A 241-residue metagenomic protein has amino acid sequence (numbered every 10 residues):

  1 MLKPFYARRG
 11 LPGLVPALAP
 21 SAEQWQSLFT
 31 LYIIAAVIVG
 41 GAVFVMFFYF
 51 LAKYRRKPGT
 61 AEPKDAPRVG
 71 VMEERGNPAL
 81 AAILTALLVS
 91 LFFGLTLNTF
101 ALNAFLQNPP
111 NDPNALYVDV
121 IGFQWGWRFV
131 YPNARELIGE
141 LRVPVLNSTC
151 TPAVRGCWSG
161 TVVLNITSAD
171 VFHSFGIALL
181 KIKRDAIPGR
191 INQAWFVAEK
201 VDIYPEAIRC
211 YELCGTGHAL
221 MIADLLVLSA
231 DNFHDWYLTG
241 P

Functional and structural regions predicted by a protein language model:
L2-F29, L51-P241: Non-transmembrane, membrane-proximal soluble domains of secreted or membrane proteins
W25, F29-A42: Alpha-helical transmembrane segments
I38-M46, L87-G94: Residue-level signal for the membrane-embedded core of alpha-helical transmembrane segments, especially mid-helix
